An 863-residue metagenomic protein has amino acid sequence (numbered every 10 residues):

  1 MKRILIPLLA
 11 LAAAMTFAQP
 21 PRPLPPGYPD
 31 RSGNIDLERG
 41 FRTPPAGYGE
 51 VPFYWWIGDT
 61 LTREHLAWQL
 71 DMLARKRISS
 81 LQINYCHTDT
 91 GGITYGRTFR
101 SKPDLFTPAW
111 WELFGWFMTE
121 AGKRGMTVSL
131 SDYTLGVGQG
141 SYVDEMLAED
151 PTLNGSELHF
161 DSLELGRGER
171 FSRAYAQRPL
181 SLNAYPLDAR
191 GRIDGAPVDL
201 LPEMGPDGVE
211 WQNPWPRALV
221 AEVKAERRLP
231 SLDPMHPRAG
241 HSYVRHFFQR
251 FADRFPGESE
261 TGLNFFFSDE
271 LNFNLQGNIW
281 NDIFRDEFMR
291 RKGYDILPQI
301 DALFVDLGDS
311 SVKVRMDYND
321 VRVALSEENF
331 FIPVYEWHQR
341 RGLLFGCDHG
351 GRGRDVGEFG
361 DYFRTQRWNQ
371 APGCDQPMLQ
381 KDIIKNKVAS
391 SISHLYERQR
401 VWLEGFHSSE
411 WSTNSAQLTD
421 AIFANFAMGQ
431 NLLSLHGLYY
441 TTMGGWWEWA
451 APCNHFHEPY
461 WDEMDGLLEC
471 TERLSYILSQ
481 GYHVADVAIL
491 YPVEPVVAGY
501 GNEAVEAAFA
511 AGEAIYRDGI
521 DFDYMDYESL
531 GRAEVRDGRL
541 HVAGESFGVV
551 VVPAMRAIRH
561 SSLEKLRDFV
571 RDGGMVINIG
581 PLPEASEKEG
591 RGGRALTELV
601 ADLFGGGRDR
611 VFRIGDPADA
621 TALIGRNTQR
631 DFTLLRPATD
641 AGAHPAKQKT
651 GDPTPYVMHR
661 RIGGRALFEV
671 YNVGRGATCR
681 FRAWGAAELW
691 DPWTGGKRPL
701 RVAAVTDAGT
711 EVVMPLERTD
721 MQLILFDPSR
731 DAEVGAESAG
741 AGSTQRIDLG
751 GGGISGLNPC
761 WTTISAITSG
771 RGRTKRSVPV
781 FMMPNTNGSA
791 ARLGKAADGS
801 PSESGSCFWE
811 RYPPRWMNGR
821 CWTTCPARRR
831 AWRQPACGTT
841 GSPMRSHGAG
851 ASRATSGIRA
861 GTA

Functional and structural regions predicted by a protein language model:
M1-I4: Positively charged n-region of N-terminal signal peptides that target proteins for export
L9-F17: Hydrophobic h-region of N-terminal signal peptides that target proteins for export in Gram-negative bacteria
F17-R31: Sec-dependent signal peptide cleavage junction
G33-S80: Mature N-terminal segment immediately following signal peptide/propeptide cleavage in secreted/periplasmic
Y48-V51, T62-A67, S80, F99-L135 (+5 more regions): Carbohydrate-binding surfaces of carbohydrate-active enzymes
H87-P206, E210-N213, V220-H241: Acidic/aromatic-lined carbohydrate-recognition and catalytic surfaces of CAZymes acting on diverse glycans
R217-A225, Q722-P728: Short, hydrophobic/aromatic-enriched beta-strand segments in well-ordered soluble domains
P230, R238-Q249, D253-E258, A324 (+1 more regions): A conserved hydrophobic secondary-structure block that centers on an alpha-helix together with its immediately flanking
